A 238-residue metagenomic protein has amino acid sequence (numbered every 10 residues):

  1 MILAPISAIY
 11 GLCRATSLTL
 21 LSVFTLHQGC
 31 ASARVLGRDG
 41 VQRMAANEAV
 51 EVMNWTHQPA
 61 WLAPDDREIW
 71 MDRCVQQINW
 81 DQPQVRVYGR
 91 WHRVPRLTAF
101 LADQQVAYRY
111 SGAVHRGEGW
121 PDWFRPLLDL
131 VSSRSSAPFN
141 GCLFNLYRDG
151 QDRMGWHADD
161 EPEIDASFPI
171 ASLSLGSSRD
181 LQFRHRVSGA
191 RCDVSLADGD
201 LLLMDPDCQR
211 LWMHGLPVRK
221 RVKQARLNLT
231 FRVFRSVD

Functional and structural regions predicted by a protein language model:
M1-I2, G11, T19: Short N-terminal alpha-helical targeting/association segments
L20, F24, V35-D238: Non-heme Fe(II) oxygenase metal-center motifs and adjacent flexible, charged/small-residue loops
